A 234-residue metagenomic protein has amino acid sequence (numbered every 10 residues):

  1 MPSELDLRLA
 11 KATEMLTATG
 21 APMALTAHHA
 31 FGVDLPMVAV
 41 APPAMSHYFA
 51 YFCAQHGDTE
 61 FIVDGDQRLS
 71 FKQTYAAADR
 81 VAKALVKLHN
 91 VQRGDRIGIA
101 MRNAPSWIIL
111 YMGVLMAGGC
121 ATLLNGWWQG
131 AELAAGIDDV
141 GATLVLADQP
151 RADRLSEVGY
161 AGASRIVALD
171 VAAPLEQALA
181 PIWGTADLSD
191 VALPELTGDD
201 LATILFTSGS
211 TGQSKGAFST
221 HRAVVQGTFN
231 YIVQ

Functional and structural regions predicted by a protein language model:
P2-G20, A39-F61: A short N-terminal helical cap/helix-turn-helix that marks the beginning of AMP-binding/adenylate-forming
M37-A41, A50, D58-Q92, R96-M112 (+2 more regions): Conserved AMP-binding/adenylate-forming core of the ANL superfamily
G57, A186-F206, Q213: Conserved pre-ATP/AMP-binding loop-to-beta segment of ANL
S70-K72, A202-F229: Conserved AMP-binding A3 loop
I97, V114, V145, L201 (+1 more regions): Conserved S/T- and glycine-rich ATP-binding loop of Class I adenylate-forming
Y111-A117, T122-L123, D138-D139: Short hydrophobic alpha-helices that are characteristic scaffold elements of the AMP-binding
W128-E157, G227-Q234: Conserved ATP-dependent adenylate/AMP-binding module captured primarily in the ANL superfamily
P150-G198: ANL superfamily adenylate-forming
